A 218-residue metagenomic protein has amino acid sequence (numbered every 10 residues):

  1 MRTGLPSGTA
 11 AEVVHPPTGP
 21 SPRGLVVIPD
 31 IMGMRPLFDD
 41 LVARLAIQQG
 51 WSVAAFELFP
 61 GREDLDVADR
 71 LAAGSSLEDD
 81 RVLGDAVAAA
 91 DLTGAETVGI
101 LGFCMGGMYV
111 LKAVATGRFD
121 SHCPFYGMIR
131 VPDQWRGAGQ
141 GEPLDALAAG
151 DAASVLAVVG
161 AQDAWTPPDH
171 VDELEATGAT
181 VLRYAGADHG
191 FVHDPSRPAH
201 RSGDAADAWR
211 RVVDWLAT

Functional and structural regions predicted by a protein language model:
M1-A95, V192-H193: Serine-hydrolase catalytic machinery in alpha/beta-hydrolase-like enzymes
L58, C123-P132: Active-site nucleophile loop of the alpha/beta-hydrolase fold
L65-S75, M128-A152: Flexible "cap/lid" loop of the alpha/beta hydrolase fold
I100-G102, F125, V158: Short beta-strand immediately N-terminal to the catalytic nucleophile in serine-hydrolase-like folds
G102-G106, V110: Gly/Ala-rich beta-loop-alpha elbow adjacent to hydrolase catalytic centers
G150-D151, A157-V159, D163, Y184: Short beta-strand/loop motif that positions the catalytic acidic residue of the alpha/beta-hydrolase fold
A164-H170: Conserved alpha/beta-hydrolase "acid-adjacent" motif
A179-T218: C-terminal catalytic histidine-bearing segment of alpha/beta-hydrolase fold enzymes
